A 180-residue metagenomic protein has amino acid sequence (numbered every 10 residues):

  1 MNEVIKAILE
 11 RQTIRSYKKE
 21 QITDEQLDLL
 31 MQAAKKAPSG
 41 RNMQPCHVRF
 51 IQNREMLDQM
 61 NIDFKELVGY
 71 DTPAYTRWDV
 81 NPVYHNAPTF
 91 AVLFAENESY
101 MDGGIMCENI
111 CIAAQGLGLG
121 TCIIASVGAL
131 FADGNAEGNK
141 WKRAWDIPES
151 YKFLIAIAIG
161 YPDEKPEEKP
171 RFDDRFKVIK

Functional and structural regions predicted by a protein language model:
M1-K180: Acidic, surface-exposed loops and disordered segments
